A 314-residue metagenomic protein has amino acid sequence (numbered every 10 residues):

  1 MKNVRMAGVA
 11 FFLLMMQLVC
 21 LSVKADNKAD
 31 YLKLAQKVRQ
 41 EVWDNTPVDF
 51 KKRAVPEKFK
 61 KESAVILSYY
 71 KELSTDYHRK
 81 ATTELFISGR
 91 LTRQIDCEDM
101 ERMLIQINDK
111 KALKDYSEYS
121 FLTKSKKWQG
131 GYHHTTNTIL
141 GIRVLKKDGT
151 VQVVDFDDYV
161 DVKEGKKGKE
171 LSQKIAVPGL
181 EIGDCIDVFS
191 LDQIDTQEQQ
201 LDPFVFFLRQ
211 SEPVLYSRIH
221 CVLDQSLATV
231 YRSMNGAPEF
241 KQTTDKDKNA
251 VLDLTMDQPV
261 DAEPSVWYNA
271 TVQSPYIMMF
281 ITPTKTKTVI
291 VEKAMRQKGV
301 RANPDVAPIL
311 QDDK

Functional and structural regions predicted by a protein language model:
M1-A29: Bacterial Sec-dependent N-terminal signal peptides
D26-P304, P308-L310: Beta-strand-rich, non-transmembrane domain signature
K314: Catalytic cores of extracellular degradative/oxidative enzymes
